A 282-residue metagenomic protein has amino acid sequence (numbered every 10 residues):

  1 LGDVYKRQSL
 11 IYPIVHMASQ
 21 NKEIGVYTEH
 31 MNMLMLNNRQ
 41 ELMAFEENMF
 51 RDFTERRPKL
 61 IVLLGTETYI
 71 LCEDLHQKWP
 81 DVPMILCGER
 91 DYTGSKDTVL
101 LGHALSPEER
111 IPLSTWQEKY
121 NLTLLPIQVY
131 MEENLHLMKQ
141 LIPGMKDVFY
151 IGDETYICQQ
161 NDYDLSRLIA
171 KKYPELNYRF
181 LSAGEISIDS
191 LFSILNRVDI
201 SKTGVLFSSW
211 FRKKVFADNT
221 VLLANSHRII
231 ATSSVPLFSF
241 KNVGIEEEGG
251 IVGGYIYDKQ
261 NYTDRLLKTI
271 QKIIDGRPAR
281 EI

Functional and structural regions predicted by a protein language model:
L1-Y5: Short, small-residue-biased leader/transition segments that mark boundaries at the very start of proteins
A18-F45, N121, D147-Y150, R167-E185: Short beta-strand elements in bilobed, periplasmic/extracellular small-molecule ligand-binding domains
N38-L60, I70, D74-H76, S190-T203: Short, well-structured alpha-helical segments in soluble
F53-G65, P83-C87, D147-G152, N177-L181 (+3 more regions): Periplasmic-binding protein-like
P83-S95, T220-G249: Venus flytrap/periplasmic-binding-protein-like
D97-E132, E248-D264: Short beta-strand elements at the ligand-binding edges of bilobed clamshell
S114-I169, I282: An alpha-beta-alpha
K272-I282: Hinge/cleft segment of the Venus flytrap/periplasmic-binding protein
